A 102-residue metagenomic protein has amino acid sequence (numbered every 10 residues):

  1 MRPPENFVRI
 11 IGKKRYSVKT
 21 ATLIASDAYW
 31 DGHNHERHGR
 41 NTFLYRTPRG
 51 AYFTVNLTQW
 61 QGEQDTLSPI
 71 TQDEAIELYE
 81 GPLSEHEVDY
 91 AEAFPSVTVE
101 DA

Functional and structural regions predicted by a protein language model:
M1-S26: Short, charged/polar N-terminal "headpieces" of proteins
K14, L44-Y45, S68: Short, exposed beta-strand/loop patches in secreted or surface proteins that constitute
A25-A51: Short, surface-exposed, low-complexity cationic segments
T47-R49, V55-Q61: Short, flexible beta-strand-to-coil junctions
T58-A102: Mixed-charge, Lys/Arg-enriched low-complexity segments
